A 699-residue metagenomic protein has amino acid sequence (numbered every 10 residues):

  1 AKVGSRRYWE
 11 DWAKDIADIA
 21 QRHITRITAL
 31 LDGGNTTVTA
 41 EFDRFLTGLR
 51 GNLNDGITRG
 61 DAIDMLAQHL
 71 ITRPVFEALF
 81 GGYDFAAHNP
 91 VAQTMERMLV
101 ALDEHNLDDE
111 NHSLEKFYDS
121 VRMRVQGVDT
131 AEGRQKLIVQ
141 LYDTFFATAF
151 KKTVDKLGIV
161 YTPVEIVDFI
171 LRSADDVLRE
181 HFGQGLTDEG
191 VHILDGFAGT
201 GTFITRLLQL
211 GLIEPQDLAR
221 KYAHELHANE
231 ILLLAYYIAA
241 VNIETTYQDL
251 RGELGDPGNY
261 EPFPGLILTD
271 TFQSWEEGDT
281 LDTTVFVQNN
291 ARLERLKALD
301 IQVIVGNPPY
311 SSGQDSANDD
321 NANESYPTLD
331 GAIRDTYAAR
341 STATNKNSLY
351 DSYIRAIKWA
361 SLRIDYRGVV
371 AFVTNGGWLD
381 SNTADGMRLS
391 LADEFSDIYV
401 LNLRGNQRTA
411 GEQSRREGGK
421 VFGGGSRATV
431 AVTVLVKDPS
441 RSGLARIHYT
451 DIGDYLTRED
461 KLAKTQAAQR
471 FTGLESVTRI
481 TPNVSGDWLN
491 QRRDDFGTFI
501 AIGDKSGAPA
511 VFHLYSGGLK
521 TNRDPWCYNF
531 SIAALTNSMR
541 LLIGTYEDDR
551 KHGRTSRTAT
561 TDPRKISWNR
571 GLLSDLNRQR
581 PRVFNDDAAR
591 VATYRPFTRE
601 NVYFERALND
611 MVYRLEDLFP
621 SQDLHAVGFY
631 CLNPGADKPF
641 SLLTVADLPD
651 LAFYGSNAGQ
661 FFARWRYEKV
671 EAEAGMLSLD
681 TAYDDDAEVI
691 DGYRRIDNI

Functional and structural regions predicted by a protein language model:
A1-G34, S113-G127, D195, I301-S316 (+6 more regions): Long, acidic, intrinsically disordered low-complexity segments
A1-N111, V160-L296, Y399-L403, V421 (+5 more regions): Charged, often flexible domain-edge or linker segments that flank or initiate folded functional domains
H69, A78, G82, A101 (+28 more regions): Generic, well-ordered alpha-helical scaffold segments in large soluble proteins
Y83-D84, H88-A92, E96-F182, F496 (+3 more regions): Class I S-adenosyl-L-methionine
D129-I166, Q184-D188, I193, L226 (+1 more regions): Long, K/E/R/D-enriched contiguous segments that form extended
R134, T162-L171, T200-R206, A235-I238 (+4 more regions): Phosphate/oxyanion-binding active-site loops and adjacent basic polyanion-contact surfaces
T202-K221, S274-F372, G377-S381, S390-L401: SAM-dependent methyltransferase catalytic-core segment centered on the flexible catalytic loop and adjoining short
S316-N318, R340-A343, L362-I699: Sequence-level detector for compositionally biased, low-complexity segments
